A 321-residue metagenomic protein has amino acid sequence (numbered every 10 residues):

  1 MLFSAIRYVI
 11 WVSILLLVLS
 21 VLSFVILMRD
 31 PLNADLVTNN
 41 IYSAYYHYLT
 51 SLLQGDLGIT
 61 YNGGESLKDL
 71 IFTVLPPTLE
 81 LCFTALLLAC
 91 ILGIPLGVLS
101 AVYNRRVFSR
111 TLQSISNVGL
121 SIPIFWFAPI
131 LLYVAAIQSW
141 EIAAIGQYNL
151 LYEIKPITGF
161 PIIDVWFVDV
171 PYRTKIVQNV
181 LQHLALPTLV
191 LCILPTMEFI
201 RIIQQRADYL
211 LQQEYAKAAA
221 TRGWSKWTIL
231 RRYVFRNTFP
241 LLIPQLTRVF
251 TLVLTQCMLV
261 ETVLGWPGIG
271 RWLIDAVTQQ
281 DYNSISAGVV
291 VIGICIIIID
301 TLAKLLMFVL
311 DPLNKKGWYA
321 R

Functional and structural regions predicted by a protein language model:
M1-I10, T221: N-terminal Sec/SRP start-transfer signal
S4-A5, F24, A85-N117, A128-I137 (+1 more regions): Transmembrane-helix boundary motif in ABC transporter permease subunits
R7-D30: N-terminal signal-anchor transmembrane alpha helix
D35-Q54, K155-W166, G265-T278: Short hydrophobic, aromatic-rich alpha-helical segments embedded in or entering the lipid bilayer of multi-pass
T38-I94: An internal, D/E-rich "acidic patch" concept
L75-P76, L81-V107, V170-R321: Alpha-helical transmembrane segments of integral membrane proteins, especially multi-pass inner/plasma-membrane
A128-L194: Membrane-water interface segments at transmembrane-helix boundaries in multipass membrane proteins
